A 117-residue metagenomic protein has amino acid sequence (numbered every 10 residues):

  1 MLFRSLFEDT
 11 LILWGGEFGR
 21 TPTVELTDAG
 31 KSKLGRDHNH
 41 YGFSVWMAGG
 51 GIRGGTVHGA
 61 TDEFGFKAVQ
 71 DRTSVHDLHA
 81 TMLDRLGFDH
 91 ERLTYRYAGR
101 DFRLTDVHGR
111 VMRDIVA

Functional and structural regions predicted by a protein language model:
M1-F3: Short, small-residue-biased leader/transition segments that mark boundaries at the very start of proteins
F7-L11: Loop/turn elements at helix/coil->beta-strand transitions in domains of secreted/extracellular proteins
L13-T56: Histidine-centered active-site microenvironments of extracellular/periplasmic hydrolases and transferases
D28, G59-F66, R96: Flexible glycine/proline-enriched surface loops and loop-helix/loop-strand junctions
G42, A48, D77-T81, R85 (+1 more regions): Generic recognition of well-ordered alpha-helical segments
E63-L93: Non-catalytic, well-ordered alpha-helical segments in soluble enzyme domains
Y97-F102: Low-complexity, intrinsically disordered Gly/Pro/Thr-rich segments
R103-A117: C-terminal domain-tail junction helix/linker
